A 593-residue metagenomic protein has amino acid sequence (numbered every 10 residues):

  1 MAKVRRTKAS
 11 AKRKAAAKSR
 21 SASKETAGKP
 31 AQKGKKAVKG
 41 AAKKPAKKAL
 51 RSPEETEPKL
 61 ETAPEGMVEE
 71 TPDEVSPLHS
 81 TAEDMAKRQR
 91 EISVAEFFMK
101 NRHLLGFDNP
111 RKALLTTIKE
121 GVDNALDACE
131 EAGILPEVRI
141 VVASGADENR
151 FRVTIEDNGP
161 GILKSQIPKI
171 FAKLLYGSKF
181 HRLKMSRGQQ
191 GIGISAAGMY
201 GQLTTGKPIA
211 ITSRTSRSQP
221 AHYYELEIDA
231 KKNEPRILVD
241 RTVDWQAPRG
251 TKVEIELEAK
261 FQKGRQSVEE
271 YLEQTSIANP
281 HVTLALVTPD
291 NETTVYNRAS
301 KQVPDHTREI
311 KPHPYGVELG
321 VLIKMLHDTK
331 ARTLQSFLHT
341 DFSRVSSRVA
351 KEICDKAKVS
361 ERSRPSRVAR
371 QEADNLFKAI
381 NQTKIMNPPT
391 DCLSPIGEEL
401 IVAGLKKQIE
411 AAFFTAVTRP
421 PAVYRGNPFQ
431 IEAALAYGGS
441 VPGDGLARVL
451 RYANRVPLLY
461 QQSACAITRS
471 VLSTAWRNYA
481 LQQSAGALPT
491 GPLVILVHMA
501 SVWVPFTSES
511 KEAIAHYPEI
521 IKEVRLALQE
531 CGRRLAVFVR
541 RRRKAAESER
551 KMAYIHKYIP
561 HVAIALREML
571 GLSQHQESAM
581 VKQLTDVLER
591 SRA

Functional and structural regions predicted by a protein language model:
A2-E55, E70-E74: Intrinsically disordered, polybasic Lys/Arg-rich low-complexity tracts
E54-E69, T81, F151-R152, Q166 (+3 more regions): GHKL-type ATPase core
K59-P72, K231-R236, A259-H281, N291-K324 (+6 more regions): Charged regulatory segments coupled to nucleotide-binding catalytic modules in large multidomain enzymes
R111-I140, G193-Y200: Conserved ATP-binding N-box helix of the HATPase_c
A143-V153: Short beta-strand-loop-beta element adjacent to the nucleotide/active-site pocket used for signaling
D157: Acidic ATP/Mg2+-coordinating residue in the GHKL
G161-L163: A short glycine-centered beta->alpha linker in the GHKL/HATPase_c
Q335-K356: Helix-hairpin-helix
